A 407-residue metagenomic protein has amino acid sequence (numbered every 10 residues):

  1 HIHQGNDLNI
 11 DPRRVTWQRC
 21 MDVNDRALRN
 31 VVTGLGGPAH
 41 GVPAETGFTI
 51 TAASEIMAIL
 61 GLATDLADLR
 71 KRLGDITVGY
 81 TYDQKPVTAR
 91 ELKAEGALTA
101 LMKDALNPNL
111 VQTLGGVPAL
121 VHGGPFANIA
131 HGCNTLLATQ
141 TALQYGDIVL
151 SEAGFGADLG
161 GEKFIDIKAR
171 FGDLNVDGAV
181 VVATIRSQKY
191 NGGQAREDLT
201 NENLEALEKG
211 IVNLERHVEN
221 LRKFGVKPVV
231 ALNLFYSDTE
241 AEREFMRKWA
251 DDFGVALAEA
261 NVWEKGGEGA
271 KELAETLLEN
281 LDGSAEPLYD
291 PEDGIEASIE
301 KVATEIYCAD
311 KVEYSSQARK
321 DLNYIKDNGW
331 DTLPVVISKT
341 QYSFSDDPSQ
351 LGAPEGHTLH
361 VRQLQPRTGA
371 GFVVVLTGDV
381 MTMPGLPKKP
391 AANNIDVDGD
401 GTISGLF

Functional and structural regions predicted by a protein language model:
H1-F407: Flexible phosphate-sensing "switch/lid" loops adjacent to ATP/NTP-binding sites across phosphate-transfer
